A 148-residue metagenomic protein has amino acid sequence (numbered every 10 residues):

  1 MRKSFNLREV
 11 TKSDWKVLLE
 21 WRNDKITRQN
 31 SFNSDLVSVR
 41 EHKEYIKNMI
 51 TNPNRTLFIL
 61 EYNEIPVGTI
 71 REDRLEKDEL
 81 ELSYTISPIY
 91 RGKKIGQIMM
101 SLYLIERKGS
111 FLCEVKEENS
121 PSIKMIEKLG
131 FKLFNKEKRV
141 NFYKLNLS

Functional and structural regions predicted by a protein language model:
M1-V17, W21, L57, E61-S148: Acyl-donor (CoA/ACP) binding surface of acyl/acetyltransferases
K12-L19, V39, K43, K47: An amphipathic alpha-helix signature
R22, S31, M49-I50: Hydrophobic residues in alpha-helical segments
K25-I26, P53: Structural motif
I26-Y45: Conserved GNAT-fold acetyl-CoA-binding loop/helix
V37-E41, M49-T51, I89: Juxtamembrane/interface motifs at transmembrane-helix termini
E44-N48, T69-E72: Alpha-helix boundary/capping detector
K47-I59: A short helix-loop-beta-strand connector motif used in the catalytic cores of GNAT acetyltransferases and, in some
